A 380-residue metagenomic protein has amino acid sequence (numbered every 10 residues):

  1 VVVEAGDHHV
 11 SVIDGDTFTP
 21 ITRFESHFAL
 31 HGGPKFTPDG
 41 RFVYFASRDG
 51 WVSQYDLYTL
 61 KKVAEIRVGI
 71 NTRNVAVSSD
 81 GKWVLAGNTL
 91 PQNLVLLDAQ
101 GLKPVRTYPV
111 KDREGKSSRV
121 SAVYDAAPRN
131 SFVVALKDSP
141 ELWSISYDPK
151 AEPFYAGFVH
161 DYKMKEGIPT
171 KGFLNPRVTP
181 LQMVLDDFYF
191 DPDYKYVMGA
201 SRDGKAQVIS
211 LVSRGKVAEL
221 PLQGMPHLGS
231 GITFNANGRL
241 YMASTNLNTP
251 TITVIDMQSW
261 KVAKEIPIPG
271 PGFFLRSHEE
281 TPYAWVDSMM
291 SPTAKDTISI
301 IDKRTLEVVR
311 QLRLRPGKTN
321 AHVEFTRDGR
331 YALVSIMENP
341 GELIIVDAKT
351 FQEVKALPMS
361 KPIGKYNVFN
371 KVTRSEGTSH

Functional and structural regions predicted by a protein language model:
V1-H380: Predominantly soluble domains enriched in secretory-pathway, periplasmic, or organellar proteins
